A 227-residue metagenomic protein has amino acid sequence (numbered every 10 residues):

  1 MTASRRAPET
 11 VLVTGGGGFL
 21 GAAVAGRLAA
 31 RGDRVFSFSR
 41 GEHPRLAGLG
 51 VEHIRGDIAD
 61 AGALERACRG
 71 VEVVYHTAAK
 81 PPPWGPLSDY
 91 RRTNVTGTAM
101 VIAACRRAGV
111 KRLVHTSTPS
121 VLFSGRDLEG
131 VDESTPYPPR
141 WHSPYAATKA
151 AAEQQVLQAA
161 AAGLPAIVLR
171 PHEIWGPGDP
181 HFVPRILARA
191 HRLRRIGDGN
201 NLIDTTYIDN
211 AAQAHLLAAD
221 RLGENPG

Functional and structural regions predicted by a protein language model:
T10-R31: N-terminal Rossmann NAD(P)H-binding glycine-rich loop of SDR-like oxidoreductase domains
D33-G41: Conserved glycine-rich Rossmann-like NAD(P)H-binding loop of the short-chain dehydrogenase/reductase
R45, V51, R55-T96, A104 (+1 more regions): NAD(P)H-binding glycine-rich loop region in Rossmannoid oxidoreductase-like domains and their noncatalytic homologs
K80-P81, P119-F123, T135, H172-W175 (+1 more regions): Active-site segment of SDR-like NAD(P)-dependent oxidoreductases
T96-Y145, I167: Conserved Rossmann-fold NAD(P)-dependent oxidoreductase catalytic core, especially the SDR/UDP-sugar
R140-I167: Active-site Tyr-X1-5-Lys
A150, L164, W175-R185, L217-G227: Glycine/proline-rich active-site loop of Rossmann-fold NAD(P)-dependent oxidoreductases
L187-L193, I203-G227: Alpha-helical substrate-binding/gating segment
